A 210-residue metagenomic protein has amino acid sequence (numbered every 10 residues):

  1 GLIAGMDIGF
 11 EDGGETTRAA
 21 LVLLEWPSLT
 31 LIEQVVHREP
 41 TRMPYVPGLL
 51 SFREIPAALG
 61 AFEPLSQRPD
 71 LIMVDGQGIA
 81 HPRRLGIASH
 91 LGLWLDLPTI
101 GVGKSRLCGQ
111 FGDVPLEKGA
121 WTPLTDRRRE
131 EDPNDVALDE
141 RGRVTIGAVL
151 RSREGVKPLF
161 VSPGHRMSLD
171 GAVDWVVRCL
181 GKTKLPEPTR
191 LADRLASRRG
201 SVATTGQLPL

Functional and structural regions predicted by a protein language model:
G1-E11: Two-metal-ion RNase H-like nuclease active-site motif
A4-M6, I32, M73, I100: Hydrophobic/aromatic beta-strand patches that form the interior of the parallel beta-sheet core in alpha/beta enzyme
D12-R68: A glycine-rich, hydrophobic loop/mini-helix early in the fold
G13, A80-R83, L107-F111, V156: Short, well-ordered, mixed-charge alpha-helical segments that flank or form enzyme active sites
P44-L49, V74-P82, V156-P163: Flexible, glycine/proline-enriched loop segments at strand-loop-helix junctions that form or flank small-ligand binding
I55, G60, S66, K104 (+1 more regions): C-terminal binding/interaction regions
L59-H90, L95-L97: Catalytic-site beta-strand/loop segments enriched in glycine and acidic/polar residues
L95-V114: Glycine-rich phosphate/pyrophosphate-binding loops and their adjacent beta-strand/loop elements at enzyme active sites
